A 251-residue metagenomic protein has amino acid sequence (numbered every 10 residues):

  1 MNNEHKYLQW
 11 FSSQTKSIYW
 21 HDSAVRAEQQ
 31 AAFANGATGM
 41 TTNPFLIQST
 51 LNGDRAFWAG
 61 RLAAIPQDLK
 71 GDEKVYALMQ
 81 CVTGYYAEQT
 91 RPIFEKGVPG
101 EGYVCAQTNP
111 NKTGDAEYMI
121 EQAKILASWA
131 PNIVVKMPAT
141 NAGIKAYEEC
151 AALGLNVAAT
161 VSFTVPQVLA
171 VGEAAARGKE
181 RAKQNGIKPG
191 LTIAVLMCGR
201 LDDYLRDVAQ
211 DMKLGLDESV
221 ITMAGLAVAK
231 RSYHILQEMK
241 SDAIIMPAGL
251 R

Functional and structural regions predicted by a protein language model:
M1-A31: N- or domain-start disorder-to-order transition segments that initiate the globular core
S13, A127-I133, E149-A158, I235-A243: Short, surface-exposed connector motifs at secondary-structure boundaries
S17-S23, T38-T42, A77, G102-T108 (+4 more regions): Hydrophobic faces of well-ordered beta-strands that scaffold small-molecule active sites in alpha/beta enzyme cores
V25, P44-L46, G102, T108-K112 (+4 more regions): Active-site-proximal loop/turn and secondary-structure-junction residues that shape catalytic pockets, frequently
R26-A34, K145-A146, V168-A176: Catalytic cores of alpha/beta
N35-G39, A130-P131, A146-A158, A176 (+1 more regions): Glycine-enriched alpha-helix->loop->beta-strand junction motifs that scaffold or abut catalytic
A37, L46-S49, G53-A142, A146: Active-site beta->alpha loop and helix N-cap motifs at the rims of alpha/beta catalytic domains
N156-R251: Catalytic alpha/beta core domains of metabolic enzymes, predominantly
